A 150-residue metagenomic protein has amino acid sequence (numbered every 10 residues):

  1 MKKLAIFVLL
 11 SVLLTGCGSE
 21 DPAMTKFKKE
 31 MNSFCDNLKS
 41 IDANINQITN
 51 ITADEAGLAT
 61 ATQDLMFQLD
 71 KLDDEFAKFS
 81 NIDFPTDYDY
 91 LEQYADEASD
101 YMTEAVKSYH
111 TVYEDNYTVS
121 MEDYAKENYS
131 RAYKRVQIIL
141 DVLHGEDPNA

Functional and structural regions predicted by a protein language model:
M1-L4: Positively charged n-region of N-terminal signal peptides that target proteins for export
L13-G16: C-terminal motif of bacterial Sec signal peptides marking the signal peptidase cleavage site
G18-E20: Bacterial signal peptide processing site
K26-D100, E104-A150: Alpha-helical segments in soluble extracytoplasmic regions
